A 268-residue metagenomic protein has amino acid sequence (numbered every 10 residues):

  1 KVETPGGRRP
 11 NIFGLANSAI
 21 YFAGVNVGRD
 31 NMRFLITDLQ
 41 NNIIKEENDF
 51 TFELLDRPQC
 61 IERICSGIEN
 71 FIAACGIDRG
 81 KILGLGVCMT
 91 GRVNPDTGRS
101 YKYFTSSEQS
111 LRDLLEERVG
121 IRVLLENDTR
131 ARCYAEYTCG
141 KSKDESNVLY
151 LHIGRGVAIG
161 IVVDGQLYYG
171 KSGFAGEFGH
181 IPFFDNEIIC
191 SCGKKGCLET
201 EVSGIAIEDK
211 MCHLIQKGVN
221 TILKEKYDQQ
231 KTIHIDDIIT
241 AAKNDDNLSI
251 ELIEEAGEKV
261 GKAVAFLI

Functional and structural regions predicted by a protein language model:
K1-G7, I12-N48, E53-G80, R118-V119 (+2 more regions): ATP-binding/phosphotransfer module of carbohydrate and carboxylate kinases, centering on a glycine-rich
V2-F22, N127-V148: Conserved phosphate-binding catalytic cores of ATP/NTP-utilizing and phosphoryl-transfer enzymes
F22-N26, I82-G86, V148-H152, A158-G160: Short glycine-aspartate micro-motif
R29, A131, R155: Short, glycine/acidic-enriched loop or turn micro-motifs at the edges of active sites
D38, P95, V162: Short, acidic, Ser/Thr-enriched surface-loop or helix-capping motifs
I43, S100, L167-Y168: Hydrophobic "anchor" residues
E46-N147: Glycine-rich phosphate-binding loop and adjoining helix at the ATP-binding site of ATP-dependent phosphoryl-transfer
K143-V202: Glycine-rich phosphate-binding loop of actin/hexokinase-like ATP-binding domains
